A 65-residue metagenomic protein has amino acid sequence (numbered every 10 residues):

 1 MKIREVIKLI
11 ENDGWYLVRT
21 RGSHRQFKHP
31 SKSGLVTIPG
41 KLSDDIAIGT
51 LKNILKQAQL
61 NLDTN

Functional and structural regions predicted by a protein language model:
K2-G14: Amphipathic alpha-helical segments
D13, K32-L35, K41-N65: C-terminal structural segments of small proteins and small subunits
L17-T20: Short beta-strand
S23: Residue-level "edge-of-site" marker
Q26, T37: Conserved beta-strand positions that form and line the central face of beta-propeller blades
F27-S31: Active-site beta-strand termini and strand-to-loop segments that position acidic
